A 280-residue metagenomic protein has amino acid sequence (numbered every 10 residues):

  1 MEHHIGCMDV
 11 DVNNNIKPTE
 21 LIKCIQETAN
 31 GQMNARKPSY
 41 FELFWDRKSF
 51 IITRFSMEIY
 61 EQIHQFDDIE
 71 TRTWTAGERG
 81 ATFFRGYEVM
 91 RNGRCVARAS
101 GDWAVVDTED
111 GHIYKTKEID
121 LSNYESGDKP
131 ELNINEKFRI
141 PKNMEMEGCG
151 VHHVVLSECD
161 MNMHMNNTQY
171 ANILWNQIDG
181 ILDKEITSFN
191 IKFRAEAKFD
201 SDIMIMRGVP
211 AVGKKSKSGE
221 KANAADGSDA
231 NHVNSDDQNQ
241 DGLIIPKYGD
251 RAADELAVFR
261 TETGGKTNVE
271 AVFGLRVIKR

Functional and structural regions predicted by a protein language model:
M1, E58-I59, I63-R139, A197-F199 (+1 more regions): HotDog/MaoC-like acyl-thioester-processing domains
M1-I52, R98, D107-T187, T267-E270 (+1 more regions): Hot-dog-fold acyl-thioester-processing enzymes
T53, F83-R85, T187, I203: Residue-level marker for the onset of beta-strands and adjacent loop->beta junctions in well-ordered domains
T53-I59, T71, S188-F193: Short structured motifs
L174-P210, T261: Glycine/small-residue-rich hydrophobic helix-like segments
